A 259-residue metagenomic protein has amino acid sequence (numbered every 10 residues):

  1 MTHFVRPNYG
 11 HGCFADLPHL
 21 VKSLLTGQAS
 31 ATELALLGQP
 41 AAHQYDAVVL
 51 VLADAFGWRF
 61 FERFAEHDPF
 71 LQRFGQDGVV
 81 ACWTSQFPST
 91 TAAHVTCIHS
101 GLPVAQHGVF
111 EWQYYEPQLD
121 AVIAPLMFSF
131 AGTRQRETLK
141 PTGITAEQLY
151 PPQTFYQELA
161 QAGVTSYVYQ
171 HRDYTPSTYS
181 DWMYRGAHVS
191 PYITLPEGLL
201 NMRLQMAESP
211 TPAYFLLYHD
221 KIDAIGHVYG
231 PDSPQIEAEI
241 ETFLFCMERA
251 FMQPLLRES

Functional and structural regions predicted by a protein language model:
M1-A31, D68-V79, Q86-A213, Y218-V228: His/Asp/Glu-rich, glycine-adjacent segments that coordinate divalent cations and/or stabilize oxyanion chemistry on
E33-Y45, L204-E208, M252-E258: A short acidic-Thr-Gly-centered motif at the start of a beta-strand
V48, V164-Y167, S259: Hydrophobic anchor at the start of a short beta-strand that flanks the dinucleotide cofactor-binding loop
L50-A53: Short hydrophobic beta-strand that contains or immediately precedes a catalytic carboxylate
A55-R59: Short acidic, Gly/Ser-rich segments with clustered Asp/Glu that frequently serve as metal-coordination loops in enzyme
F60-F64, F110: Short, solvent-exposed loop/turn and secondary-structure capping segments
A65-F70, S233-Q235: Glycine-rich, phosphate-binding/catalytic loops in enzymes
I225-E258: A long, amphipathic alpha-helix that forms part of the scaffold/cap immediately adjacent to metal-dependent active
